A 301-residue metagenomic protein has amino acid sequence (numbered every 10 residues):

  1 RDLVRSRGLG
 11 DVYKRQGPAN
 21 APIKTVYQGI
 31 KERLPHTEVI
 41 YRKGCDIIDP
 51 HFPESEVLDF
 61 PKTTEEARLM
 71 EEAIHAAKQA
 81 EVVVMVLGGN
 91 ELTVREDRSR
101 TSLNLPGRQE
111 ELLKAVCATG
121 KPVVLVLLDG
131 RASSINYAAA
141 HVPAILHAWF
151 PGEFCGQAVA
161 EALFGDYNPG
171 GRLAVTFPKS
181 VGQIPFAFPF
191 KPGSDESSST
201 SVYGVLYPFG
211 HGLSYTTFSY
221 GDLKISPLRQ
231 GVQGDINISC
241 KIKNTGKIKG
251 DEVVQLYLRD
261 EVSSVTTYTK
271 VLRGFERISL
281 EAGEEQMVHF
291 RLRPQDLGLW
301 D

Functional and structural regions predicted by a protein language model:
D2-Y13: Single conserved hydrophobic/aromatic residue that forms the stacking wall/gate of nucleotide- or nucleobase-binding
S6-R7, I47-H51, V86, E91-E96 (+7 more regions): Flexible loop/turn segments at secondary-structure boundaries
K14-K62, G89-T93, V181, R259: Short connector loops at secondary-structure junctions
R15, E65, D97-T101, A140-W149 (+3 more regions): Short beta-alpha connecting loops at secondary-structure transitions that line or flank enzyme active sites
T25-R33, G170-L223: Catalytic cores of secreted or luminal carbohydrate-active enzymes
R42-A140: Hydrophobic helix-and-loop "lid/oligomerization" segment in the mid-to-C-terminal part of catalytic domains
G156-P178: Non-catalytic, well-ordered alpha-helical segments in soluble enzyme domains
P178, F190-S201, S214-D301: Intrinsically disordered, low-complexity Ser/Thr/Gly-rich stretches
